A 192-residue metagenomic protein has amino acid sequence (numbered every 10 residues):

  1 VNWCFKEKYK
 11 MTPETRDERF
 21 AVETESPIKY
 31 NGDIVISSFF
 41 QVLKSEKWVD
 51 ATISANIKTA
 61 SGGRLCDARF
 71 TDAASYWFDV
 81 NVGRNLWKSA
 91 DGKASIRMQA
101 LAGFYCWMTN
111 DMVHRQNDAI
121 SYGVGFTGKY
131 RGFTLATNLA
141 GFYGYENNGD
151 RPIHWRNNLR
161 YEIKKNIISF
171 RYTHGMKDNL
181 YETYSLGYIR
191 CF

Functional and structural regions predicted by a protein language model:
V1-K58, F78-S89, F133-T137, K165: Transmembrane beta-barrel domains of Gram-negative outer membranes and organellar outer membranes
V1-W3, A51-T59, I96-C106, V124 (+3 more regions): Transmembrane beta-barrel strands of outer-membrane/channel proteins
C4-K8, L43-S45, I57-D67, N85-S89 (+4 more regions): Sequence/structural signature of outer-membrane beta-barrel proteins
K10-E23, D111-Q116, I120-F192: Outer membrane beta-barrel transmembrane domains
T24-E25, L65-R69: Flexible, glycine/proline-enriched loop segments at strand-loop-helix junctions that form or flank small-ligand binding
I28, I34-I36, I53, I57 (+7 more regions): Weak global preference for isoleucine
T52-S54, D67-T71: "Short basic amphipathic alpha-helical interaction patches in structured regions
T71-G144: Detector for outer-membrane/organellar transmembrane beta-barrel domains, recognizing the amphipathic beta-strand
